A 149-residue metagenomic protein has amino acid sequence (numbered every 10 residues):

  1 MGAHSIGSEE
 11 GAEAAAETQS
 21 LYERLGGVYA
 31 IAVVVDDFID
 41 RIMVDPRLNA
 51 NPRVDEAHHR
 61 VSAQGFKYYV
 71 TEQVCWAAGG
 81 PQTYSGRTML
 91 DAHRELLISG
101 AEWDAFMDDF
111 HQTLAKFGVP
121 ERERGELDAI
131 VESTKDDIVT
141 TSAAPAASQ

Functional and structural regions predicted by a protein language model:
M1-Q149: Core of compact, soluble alpha-helical bundle domains
